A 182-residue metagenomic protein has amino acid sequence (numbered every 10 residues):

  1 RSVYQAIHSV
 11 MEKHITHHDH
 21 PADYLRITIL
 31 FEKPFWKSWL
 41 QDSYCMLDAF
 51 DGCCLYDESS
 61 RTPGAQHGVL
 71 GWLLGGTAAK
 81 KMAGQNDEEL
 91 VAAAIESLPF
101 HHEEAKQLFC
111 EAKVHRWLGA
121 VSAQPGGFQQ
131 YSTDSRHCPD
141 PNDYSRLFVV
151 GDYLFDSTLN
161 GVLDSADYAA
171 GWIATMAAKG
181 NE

Functional and structural regions predicted by a protein language model:
R1-Q41, A105: Central helical "cap/lid" subdomain
D23, W39-E182: Conserved flavin/dinucleotide-binding core of flavoenzymes
